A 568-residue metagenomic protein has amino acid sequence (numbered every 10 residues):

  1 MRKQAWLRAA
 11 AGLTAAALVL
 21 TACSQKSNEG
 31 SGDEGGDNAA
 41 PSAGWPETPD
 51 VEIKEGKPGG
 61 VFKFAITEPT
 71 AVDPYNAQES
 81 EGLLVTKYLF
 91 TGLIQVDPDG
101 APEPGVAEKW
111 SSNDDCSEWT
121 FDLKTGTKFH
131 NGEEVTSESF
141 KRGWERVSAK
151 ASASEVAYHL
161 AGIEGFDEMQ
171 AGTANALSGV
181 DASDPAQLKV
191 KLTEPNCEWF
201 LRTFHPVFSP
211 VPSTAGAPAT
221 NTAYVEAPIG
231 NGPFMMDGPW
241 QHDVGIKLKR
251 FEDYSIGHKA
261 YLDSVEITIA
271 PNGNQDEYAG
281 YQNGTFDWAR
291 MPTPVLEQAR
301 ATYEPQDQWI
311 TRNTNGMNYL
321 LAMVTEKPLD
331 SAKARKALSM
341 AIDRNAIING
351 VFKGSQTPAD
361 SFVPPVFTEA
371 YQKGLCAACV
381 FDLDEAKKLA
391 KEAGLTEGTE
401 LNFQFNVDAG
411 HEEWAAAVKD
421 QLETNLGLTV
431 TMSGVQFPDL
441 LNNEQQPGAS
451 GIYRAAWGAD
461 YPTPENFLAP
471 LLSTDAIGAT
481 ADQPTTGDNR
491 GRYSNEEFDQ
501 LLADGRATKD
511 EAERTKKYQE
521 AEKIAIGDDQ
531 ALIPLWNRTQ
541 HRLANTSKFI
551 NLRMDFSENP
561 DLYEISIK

Functional and structural regions predicted by a protein language model:
A16, T480, R542-K568: Long beta-strand-rich cores associated with HINT superfamily self-processing modules
E55, I348, A377, T429-L440 (+2 more regions): Extracytoplasmic/peripheral linker and loop segments enriched in polar/acidic and small residues with frequent Thr/Pro
K63-D114, A227-I229: N-terminal lobe/hinge region of extracytoplasmic solute-binding protein
K109-H159, K189, E277-G280, P328: Aromatic- and charge-enriched surface segment that lines or borders ligand/interaction sites
D122, S139, S152-S213: Surface-exposed binding/hinge segments that line and control ligand-binding clefts or catalytic entry sites
P195-K259, S264: Gly/Pro-rich hinge or "lid" segments in bacterial periplasmic/extracellular proteins
A217-T222, P228, D253-A299: Ligand-site clamp/hinge motif
T357-E392, A409-E413: Structural transition elements
